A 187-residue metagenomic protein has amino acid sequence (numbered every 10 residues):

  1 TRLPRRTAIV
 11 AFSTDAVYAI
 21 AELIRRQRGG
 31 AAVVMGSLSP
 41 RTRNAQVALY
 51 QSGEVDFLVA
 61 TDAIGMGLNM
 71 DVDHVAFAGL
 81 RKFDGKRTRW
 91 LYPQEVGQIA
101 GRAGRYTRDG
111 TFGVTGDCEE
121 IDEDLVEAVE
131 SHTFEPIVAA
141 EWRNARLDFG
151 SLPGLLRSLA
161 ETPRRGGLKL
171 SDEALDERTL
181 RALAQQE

Functional and structural regions predicted by a protein language model:
R2-L3, R25-R26, S39, L49-S52 (+2 more regions): Conserved catalytic network of the ASCE P-loop NTPase/AAA+ motor domain
R2-Q27, A31-M35, E161-A182, Q186: Conserved strand-helix element at the start of the C-terminal RecA-like helicase core
A8, A32-P40, K82-W90: Flexible beta-alpha connector loops of hexameric P-loop NTPases
F12-D15, A32-A45, T61-M66: Conserved helicase motor
A19-I20, Q46, I99: Hydrophobic side chains in well-ordered alpha-helices
I20, D62, L68-D71: Conserved ATPase-coupling elements of RecA-like P-loop NTPase cores
Q51-G53, F57, M70-P136: Conserved segment of the helicase C-terminal RecA-like domain
A103, D109, G113-E187: C-terminal helicase lobe and adjacent C-terminal extensions/tails of nucleic-acid helicase motors
